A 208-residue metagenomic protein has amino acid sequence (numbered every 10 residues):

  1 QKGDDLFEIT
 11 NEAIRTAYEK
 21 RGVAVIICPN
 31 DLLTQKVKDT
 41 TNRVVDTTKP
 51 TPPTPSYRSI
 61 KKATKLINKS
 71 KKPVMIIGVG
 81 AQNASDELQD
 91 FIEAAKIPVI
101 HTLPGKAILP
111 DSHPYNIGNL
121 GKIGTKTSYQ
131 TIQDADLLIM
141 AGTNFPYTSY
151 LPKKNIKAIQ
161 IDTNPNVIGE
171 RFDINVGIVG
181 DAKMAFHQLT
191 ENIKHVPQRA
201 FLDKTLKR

Functional and structural regions predicted by a protein language model:
Q1-D5, I117-G121, V176-F186: Short acidic-hydrophobic, aromatic-tinged amphipathic segments that line or gate anion-handling sites
Q1-N42, L66, Y129-K157, Q188-N192 (+1 more regions): Structural signature of the thiamine diphosphate
I27, I97-P104, I159-D162: Short internal beta-strands
K36-T48, P110-S112, K207-R208: Gly-rich Lys/Arg/Thr-decorated short loops/hinges at beta-loop-alpha junctions or inter-strand turns that position
D39-T40, K61, K65, S70 (+1 more regions): Phosphate/pyrophosphate-binding active-site segments
P55-S56, K62-D134: Anionic-ligand anchoring segments at beta-strand to alpha-helix junctions in alpha/beta enzyme folds, i.e., glycine
P73-V74, N116, L138-I139, A158 (+1 more regions): Short, well-ordered beta-strand core segments
D90-K96, T148-V167: A short, gly/pro- and small-residue-rich
